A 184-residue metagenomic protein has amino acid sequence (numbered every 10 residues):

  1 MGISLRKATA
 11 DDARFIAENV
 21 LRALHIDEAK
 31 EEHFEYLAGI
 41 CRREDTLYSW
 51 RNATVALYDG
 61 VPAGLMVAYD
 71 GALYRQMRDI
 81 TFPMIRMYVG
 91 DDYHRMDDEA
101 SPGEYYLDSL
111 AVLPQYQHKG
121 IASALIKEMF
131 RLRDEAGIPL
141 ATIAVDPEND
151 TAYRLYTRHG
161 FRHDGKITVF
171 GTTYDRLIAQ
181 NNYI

Functional and structural regions predicted by a protein language model:
G2-E18, A29-K30, D70: A short beta-loop-alpha structural element at the N-terminal edge of CoA-dependent acyl/N-acetyltransferase catalytic
L21-R42, Q76, F82, R86-V89: Conserved GNAT-fold acetyl-CoA-binding loop/helix
H33-A53, L57-D59, A63, V67: Active-site rim helix/loop that mediates acceptor-substrate recognition in acyltransferases
D70-Y105: Conserved acyl-donor/pantetheine-binding loop and adjacent beta-alpha core of acyl/acetyltransferases and related
E104-Y105, I126, R133-A144: Conserved GNAT acetyl-CoA-binding A-motif
D108-Q117, I143-A152, T168-Y174, A179-Q180: Conserved beta-strand-loop-alpha-helix junction that forms the acyl-donor binding cleft
V112, H118-R131, R154-R158: Conserved acetyl-CoA-binding loop-helix of GNAT-fold acetyltransferases
T157-G165: Conserved acetyl-CoA-binding loop of GNAT-fold acetyltransferases
